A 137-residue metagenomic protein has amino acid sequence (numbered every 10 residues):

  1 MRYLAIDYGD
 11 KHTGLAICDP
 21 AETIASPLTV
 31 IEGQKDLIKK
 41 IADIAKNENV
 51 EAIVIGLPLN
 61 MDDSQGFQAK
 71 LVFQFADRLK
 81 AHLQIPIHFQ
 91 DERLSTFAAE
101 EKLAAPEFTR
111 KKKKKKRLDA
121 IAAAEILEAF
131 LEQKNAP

Functional and structural regions predicted by a protein language model:
R2-Y3, D10-K11, A16-P137: Phosphate- and other anionic-substrate recognition elements at nucleic-acid/protein interfaces
